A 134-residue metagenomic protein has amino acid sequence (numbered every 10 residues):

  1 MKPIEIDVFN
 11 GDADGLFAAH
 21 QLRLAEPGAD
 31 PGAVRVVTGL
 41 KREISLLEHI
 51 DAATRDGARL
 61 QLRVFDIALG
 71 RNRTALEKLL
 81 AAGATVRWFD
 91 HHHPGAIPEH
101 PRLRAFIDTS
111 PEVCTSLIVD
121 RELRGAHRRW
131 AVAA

Functional and structural regions predicted by a protein language model:
M1-A134: Replace "Mg2+/Mn2+-dependent" with "divalent metal-dependent
